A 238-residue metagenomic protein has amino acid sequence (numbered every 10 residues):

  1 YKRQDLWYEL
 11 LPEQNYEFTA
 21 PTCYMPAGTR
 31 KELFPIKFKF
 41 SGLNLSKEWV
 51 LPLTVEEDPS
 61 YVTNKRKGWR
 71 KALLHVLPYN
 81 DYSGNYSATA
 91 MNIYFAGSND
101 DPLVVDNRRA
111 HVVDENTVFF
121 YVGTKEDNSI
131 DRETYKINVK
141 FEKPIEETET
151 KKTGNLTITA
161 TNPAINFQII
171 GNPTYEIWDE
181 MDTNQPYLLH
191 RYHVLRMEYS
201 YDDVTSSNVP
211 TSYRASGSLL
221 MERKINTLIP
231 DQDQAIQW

Functional and structural regions predicted by a protein language model:
K2-Y24, L33-V50, E56-W238: Intrinsically disordered, low-complexity regulatory regions in eukaryotic proteins
